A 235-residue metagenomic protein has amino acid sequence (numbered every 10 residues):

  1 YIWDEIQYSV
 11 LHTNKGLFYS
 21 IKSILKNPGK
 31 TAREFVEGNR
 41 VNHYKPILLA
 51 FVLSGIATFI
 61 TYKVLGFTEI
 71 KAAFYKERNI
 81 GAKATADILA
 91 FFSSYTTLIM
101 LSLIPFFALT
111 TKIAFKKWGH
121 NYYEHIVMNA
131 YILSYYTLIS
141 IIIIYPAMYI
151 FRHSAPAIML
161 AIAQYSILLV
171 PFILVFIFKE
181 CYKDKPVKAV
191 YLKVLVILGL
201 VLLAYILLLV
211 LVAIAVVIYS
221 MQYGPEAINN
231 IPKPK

Functional and structural regions predicted by a protein language model:
Y1-K235: Membrane-proximal intrinsically disordered regions of secretory-pathway and membrane-system proteins
